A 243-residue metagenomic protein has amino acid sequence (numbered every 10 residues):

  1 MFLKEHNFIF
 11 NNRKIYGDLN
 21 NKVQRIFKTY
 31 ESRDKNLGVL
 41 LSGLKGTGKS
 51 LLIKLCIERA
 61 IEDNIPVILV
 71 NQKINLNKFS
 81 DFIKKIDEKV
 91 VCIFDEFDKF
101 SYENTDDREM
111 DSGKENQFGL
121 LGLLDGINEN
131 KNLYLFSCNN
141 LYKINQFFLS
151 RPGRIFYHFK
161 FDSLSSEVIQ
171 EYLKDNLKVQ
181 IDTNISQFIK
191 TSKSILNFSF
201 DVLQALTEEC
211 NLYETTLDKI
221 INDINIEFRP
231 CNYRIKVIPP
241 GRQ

Functional and structural regions predicted by a protein language model:
K4-S32: N-terminal pre-Walker A segment at the start of P-loop NTPase domains
N20, I57-E88, D107-M110, K114: Short glycine-rich substrate-engagement loop in P-loop NTPases that contacts/grips substrate
R33-I53: Walker A/P-loop nucleotide-binding motif
F79-E129: Conserved nucleotide-sensing/catalytic segment adjacent to the nucleotide-binding pocket in NTP-handling enzymes
E96, Y134-L141, L164: A short beta-strand-to-loop transition that corresponds to the Sensor-1 phosphate-sensing loop of AAA+ P-loop ATPases
Y142-R154: Short regulatory helix/loop adjacent to the ATP-binding pocket of P-loop NTPases
R151, H158-Q243: C-terminal alpha-helical "lid" subdomain
